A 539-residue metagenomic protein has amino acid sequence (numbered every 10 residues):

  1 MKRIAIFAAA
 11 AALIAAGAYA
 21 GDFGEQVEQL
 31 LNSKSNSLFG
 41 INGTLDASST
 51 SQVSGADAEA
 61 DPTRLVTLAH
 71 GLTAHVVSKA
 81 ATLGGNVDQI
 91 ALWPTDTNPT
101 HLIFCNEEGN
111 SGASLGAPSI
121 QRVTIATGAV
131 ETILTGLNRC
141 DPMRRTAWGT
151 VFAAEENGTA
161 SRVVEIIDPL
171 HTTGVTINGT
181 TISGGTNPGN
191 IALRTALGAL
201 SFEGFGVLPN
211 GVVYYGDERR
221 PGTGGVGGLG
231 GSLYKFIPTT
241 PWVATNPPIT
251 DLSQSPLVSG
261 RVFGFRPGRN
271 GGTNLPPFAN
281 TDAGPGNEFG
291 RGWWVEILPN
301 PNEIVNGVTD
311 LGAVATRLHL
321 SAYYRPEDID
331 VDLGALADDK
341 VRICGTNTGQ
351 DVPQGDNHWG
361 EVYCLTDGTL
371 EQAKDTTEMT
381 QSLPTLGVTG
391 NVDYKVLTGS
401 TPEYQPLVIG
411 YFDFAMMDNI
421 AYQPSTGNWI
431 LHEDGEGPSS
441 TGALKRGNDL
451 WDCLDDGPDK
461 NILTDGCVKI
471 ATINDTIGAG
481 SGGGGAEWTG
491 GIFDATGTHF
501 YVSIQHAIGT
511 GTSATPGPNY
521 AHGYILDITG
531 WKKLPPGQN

Functional and structural regions predicted by a protein language model:
M1-Y19: Gram-negative bacterial Sec-dependent N-terminal signal peptides
Y19-N539: Sequence/structural signature of beta-propeller domains
